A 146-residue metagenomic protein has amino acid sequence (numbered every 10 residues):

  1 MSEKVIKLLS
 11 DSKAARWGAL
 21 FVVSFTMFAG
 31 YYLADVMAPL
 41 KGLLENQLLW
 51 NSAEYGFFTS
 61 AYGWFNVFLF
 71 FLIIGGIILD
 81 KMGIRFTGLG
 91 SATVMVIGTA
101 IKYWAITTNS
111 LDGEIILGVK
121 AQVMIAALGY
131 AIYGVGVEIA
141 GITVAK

Functional and structural regions predicted by a protein language model:
G18-S52, A140: Extracytoplasmic
V23-M27, Y31, G63, G118 (+1 more regions): Helical-face signature of the major facilitator-like transporter fold
N51-T59, W64, Q122, A126: Juxtamembrane helix-start elements in MFS-like secondary transporters
S60-I77: Central cavity-lining transmembrane alpha-helices of secondary-active solute carriers, predominantly the Major
L79-K81, V119: Membrane-helix boundary and inter-helical linker elements of multi-pass secondary transporters
R85-G88, A126: Primarily marks hydrophobic transmembrane alpha-helices of the MFS/SLC 12-helix fold
T93-V119: C-terminal ends and interior cores of transmembrane alpha-helices in multi-pass membrane transporters/permeases
V123, L128-K146: Cytoplasmic helix-loop-helix junction between adjacent transmembrane helices in 12-TM secondary transporters
